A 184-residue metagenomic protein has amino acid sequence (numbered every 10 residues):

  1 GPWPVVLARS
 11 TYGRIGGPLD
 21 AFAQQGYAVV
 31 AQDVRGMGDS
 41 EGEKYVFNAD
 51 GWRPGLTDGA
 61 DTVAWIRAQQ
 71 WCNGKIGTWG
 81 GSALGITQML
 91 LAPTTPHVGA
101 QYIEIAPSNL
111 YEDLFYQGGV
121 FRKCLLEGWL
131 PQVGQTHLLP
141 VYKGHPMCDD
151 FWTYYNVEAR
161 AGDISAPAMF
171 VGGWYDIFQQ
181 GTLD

Functional and structural regions predicted by a protein language model:
G1, A68-Q70, V157-I164: Surface-exposed acidic, glycine-flexible loop patches that form ligand/cofactor-binding and adhesion interfaces
P2-A8, Y12, A64-Q135, P140-G144: Primarily recognizes the serine-hydrolase "nucleophile elbow" in alpha/beta-hydrolase and SGNH/GDSL folds
P2-R67, S108, D113-L114: Cap/lid segment of the alpha/beta-hydrolase catalytic domain
A106, G172-G173: Cell-envelope and extracellular/periplasmic
V141-R160: Active-site nucleophile elbow and catalytic-triad environment of alpha/beta-hydrolase enzymes
I164, F170-G172: Short beta-strand/loop motif that positions the catalytic acidic residue of the alpha/beta-hydrolase fold
I177-L183: Conserved alpha/beta-hydrolase "acid-adjacent" motif
